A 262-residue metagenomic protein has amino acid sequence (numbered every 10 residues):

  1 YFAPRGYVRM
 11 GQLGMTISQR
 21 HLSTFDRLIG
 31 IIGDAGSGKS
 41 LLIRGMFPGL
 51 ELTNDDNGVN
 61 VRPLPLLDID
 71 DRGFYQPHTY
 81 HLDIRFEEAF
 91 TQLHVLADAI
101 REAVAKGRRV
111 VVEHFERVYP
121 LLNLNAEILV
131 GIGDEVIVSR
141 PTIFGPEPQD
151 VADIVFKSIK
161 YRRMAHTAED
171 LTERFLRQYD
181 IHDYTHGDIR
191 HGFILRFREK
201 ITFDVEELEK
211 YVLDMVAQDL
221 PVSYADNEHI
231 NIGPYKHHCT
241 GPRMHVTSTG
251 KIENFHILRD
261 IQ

Functional and structural regions predicted by a protein language model:
Y1-T24: N-terminal pre-Walker A segment at the start of P-loop NTPase domains
M10-M15, T91-D98, V205-K210: Well-ordered, non-membrane alpha-helical segments in soluble/globular domains
R27-E51: Glycine-rich phosphate-binding P-loop
L28-I29, M46-G49, L67, A89 (+4 more regions): Conserved mixed alpha/beta catalytic, RNA-binding, or beta-rich assembly cores of soluble enzyme, regulatory
L28-I32, Q76-R85, R190-R198: Short glycine-rich, basic-tinged beta-strand/loop micro-motifs
N54-E116: Conserved nucleotide-sensing/catalytic segment adjacent to the nucleotide-binding pocket in NTP-handling enzymes
R101-K160: Replace "adjacent to P-loop NTPase cores in ATP/GTP-dependent enzymes" with "adjacent to NTP-binding cores
A152-Q262: Active-/binding-site microenvironments in catalytic and ligand-binding cores
